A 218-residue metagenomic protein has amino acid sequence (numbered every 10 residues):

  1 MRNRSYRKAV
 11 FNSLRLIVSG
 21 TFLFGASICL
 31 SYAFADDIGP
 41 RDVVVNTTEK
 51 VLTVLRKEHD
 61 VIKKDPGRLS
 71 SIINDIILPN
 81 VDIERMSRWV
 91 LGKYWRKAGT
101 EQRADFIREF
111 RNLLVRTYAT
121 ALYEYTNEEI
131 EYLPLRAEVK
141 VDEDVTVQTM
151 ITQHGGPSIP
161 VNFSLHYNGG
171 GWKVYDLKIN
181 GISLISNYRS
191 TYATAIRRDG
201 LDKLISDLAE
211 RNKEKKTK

Functional and structural regions predicted by a protein language model:
R2-T21: Bacterial N-terminal signal peptides that target proteins for export
G20-Y32: C-terminal segment of classical bacterial N-terminal signal peptides
I28, F34-G39, K215-K218: Short, low-structural-confidence N-terminal segments
D37-Y118: Early exported N-terminus immediately downstream of N-terminal targeting peptides
T53, K57-D60, K64, K97-E101 (+4 more regions): Surface-exposed, polar/charged faces of alpha-helical domains in mature secreted/periplasmic/lumenal proteins
R116-I159, R211-K218: Surface-exposed, charged secondary-structure patches
S158-S186: Short beta-strand edge/turn micro-motifs at domain boundaries
D176-K218: Low-complexity, intrinsically disordered terminal/linker segments enriched in charged and Gly/Pro repeats
